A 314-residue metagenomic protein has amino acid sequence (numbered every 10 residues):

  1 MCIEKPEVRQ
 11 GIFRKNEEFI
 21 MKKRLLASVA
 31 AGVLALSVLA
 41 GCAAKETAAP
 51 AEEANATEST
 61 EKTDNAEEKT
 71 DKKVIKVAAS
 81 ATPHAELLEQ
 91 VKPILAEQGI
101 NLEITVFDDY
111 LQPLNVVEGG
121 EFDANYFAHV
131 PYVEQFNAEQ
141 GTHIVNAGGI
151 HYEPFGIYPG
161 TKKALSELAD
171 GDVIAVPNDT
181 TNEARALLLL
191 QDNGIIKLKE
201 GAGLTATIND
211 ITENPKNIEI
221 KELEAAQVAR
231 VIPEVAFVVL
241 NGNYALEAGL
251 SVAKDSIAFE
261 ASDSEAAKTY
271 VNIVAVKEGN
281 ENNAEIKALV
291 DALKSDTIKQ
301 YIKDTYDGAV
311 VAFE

Functional and structural regions predicted by a protein language model:
M21-K45: Sec-dependent N-terminal signal peptides of Gram-positive bacterial secreted proteins and lipoproteins
L39-D64: Bacterial lipoprotein signal-peptidase II cleavage site
D71-T82, I100-V106, V173-I174: Short, well-ordered beta-strand elements
I104-N115, G203-R230: Short helix-initiation/N-cap motifs at beta->coil->alpha
Q135-A147, T161-K162, E234, V239 (+1 more regions): Ligand-binding "clamshell"
A147-I196: A conserved helix-loop-strand patch within extracytoplasmic ligand-binding domains of the periplasmic binding
P154-L165, Y270-N283: A bilobed periplasmic-binding-protein/Venus flytrap-type ligand-binding module shared by bacterial periplasmic
A184-Q191, L293-F313: Periplasmic-binding protein-like
